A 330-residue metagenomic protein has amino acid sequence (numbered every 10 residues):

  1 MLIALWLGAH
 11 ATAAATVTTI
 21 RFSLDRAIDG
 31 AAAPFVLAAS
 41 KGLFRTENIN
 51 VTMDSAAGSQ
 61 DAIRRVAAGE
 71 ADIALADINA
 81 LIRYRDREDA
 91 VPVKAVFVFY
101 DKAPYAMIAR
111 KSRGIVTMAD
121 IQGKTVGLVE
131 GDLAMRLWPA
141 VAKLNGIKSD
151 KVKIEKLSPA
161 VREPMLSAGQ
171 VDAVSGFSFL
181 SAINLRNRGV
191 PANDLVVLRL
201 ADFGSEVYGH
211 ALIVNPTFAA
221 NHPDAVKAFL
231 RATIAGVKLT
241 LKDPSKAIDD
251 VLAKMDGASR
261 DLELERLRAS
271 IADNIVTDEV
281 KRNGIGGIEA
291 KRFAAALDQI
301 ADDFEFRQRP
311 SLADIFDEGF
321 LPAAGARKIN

Functional and structural regions predicted by a protein language model:
M1-H10: Bacterial N-terminal signal peptides
A15-A168, D172-F179, L198-L200, S205-E206: Short, glycine-/small- and polar/acidic-enriched structural segments that line small-molecule recognition paths
S40, A67-A71, D86-D89, K143-I147 (+6 more regions): Sec-exported extracytoplasmic/periplasmic mature domains
D54, V93-A95, I154, T240-V251 (+1 more regions): Surface-exposed patches in mature extracellular/periplasmic domains of secreted proteins
F99-A109, P191-F218, H222, L230 (+4 more regions): Periplasmic-binding protein-like
S149-K153, A192-L195, G257-A269, F306-D314: Short, surface-exposed acidic
A220-D303: Secondary-structure end/capping motifs
F293-N330: Conserved C-terminal helix/tail region of periplasmic/extracytoplasmic solute-binding proteins
